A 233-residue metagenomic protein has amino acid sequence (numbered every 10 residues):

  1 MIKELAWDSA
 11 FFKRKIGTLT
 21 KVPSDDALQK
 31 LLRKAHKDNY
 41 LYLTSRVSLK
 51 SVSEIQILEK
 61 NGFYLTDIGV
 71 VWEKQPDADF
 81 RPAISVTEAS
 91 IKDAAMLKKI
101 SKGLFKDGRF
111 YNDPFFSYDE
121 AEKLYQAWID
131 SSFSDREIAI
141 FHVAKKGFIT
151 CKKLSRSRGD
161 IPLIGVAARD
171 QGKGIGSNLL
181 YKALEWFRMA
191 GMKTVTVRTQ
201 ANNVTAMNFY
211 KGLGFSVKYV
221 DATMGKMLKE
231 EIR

Functional and structural regions predicted by a protein language model:
M1-L5, A10-G17, K74-K92, E231-R233: Conserved N-terminal entry element of GNAT/NAT acetyltransferase domains
D8-P23, V70, S157-A168: Conserved acetyl-CoA binding element of GNAT-fold acetyltransferases
R14-P23, P82-D119: Short amphipathic alpha-helix that is part of the acyltransferase structural core
T20-K92, A222-K226: Acyl-donor-binding surface of acyltransferase catalytic domains
S24-K34, L163-V166, G172-E185, M189 (+1 more regions): Conserved acetyl-CoA-binding loop-helix of GNAT-fold acetyltransferases
D38-S48, F187-T199: Conserved GNAT acetyl-CoA-binding A-motif
K50-L65, K173, S177, M189 (+1 more regions): Conserved active-site alpha-helix within GNAT-family acetyltransferase domains
F110-L124, D130-V166: A conserved beta-strand-loop-helix scaffold within acyl/acetyltransferase catalytic domains
